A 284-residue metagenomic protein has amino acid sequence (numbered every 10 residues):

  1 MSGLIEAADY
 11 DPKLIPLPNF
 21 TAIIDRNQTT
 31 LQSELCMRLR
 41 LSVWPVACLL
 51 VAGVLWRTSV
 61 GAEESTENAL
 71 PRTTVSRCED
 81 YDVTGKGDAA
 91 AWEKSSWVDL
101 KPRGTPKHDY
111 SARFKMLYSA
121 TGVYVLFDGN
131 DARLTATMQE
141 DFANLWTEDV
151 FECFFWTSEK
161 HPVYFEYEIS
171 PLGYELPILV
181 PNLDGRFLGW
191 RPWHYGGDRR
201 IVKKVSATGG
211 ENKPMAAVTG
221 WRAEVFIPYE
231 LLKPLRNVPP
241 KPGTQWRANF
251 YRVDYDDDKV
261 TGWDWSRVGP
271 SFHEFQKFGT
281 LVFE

Functional and structural regions predicted by a protein language model:
M1-C36: N-terminal amphipathic/basic-hydrophobic helices that include classical n-h-c signal peptides and signal-anchor
A7, D11-K13, R40, T66 (+1 more regions): Residue-level detector of alpha-helical hydrophobic segments embedded in or interacting with membranes
R26, R38-R40, R57: Basic polycationic patches enriched in arginine
E34-A47: Bacterial N-terminal signal peptides that target proteins for export
V51-S59: C-terminal segment of classical bacterial N-terminal signal peptides
V60-E284: Structural preference for beta-rich elements and adjacent junctions enriched in aromatics
